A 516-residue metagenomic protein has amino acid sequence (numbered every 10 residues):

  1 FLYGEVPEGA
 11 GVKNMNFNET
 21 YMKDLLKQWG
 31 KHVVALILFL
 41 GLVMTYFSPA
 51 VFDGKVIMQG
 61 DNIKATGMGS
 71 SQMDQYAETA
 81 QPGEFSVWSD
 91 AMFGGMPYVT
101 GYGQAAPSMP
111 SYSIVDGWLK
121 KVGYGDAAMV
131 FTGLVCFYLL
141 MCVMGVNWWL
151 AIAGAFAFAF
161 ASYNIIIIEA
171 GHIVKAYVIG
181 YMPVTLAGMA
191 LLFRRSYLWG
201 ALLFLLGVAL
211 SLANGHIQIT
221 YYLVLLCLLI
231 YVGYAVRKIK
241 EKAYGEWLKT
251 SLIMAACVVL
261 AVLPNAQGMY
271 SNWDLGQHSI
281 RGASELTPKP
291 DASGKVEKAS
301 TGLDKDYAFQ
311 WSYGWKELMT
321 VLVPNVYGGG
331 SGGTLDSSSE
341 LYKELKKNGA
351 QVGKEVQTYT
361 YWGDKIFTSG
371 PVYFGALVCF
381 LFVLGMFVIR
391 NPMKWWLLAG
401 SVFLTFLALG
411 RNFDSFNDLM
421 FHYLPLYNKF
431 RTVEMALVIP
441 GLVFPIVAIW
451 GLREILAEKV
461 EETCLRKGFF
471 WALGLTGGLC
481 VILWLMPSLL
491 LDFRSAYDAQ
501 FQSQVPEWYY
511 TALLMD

Functional and structural regions predicted by a protein language model:
F1-S48, F131, K249-V258, V383 (+1 more regions): Start-transfer (signal-anchor) and selected internal transmembrane alpha helices of multi-pass inner/ER membrane
K31-S71, C257-S271, F403-F406, L479-W484: Transmembrane signal-anchor helices characteristic of membrane glycosylation enzymes that use polyprenol
L42-F137, F156-I179, A299-F374, A408-N417 (+1 more regions): Membrane-interface coil-to-helix junctions
A128-G145, V378-L381, V447: Transmembrane-helix motifs of polytopic, lipid-linked glycan transferases
F137-V146, L186-M189, F193, M386 (+2 more regions): Transmembrane-helix signature of membrane-embedded glycosylation machinery that interfaces with polyprenol carriers
M141-F160, R195-A201: Transmembrane-helix signature of polytopic, membrane-embedded enzymes that assemble or transfer cell-envelope glycans
G171-Y181, L192-A209, I217-L226, I230-I239 (+2 more regions): Contiguous transmembrane helix-bundle modules in multi-pass membrane proteins
I219, W247-Y313: Polar, glycine-rich mid-to-C-terminal structural blocks that act as macromolecule-binding/assembly scaffolds
